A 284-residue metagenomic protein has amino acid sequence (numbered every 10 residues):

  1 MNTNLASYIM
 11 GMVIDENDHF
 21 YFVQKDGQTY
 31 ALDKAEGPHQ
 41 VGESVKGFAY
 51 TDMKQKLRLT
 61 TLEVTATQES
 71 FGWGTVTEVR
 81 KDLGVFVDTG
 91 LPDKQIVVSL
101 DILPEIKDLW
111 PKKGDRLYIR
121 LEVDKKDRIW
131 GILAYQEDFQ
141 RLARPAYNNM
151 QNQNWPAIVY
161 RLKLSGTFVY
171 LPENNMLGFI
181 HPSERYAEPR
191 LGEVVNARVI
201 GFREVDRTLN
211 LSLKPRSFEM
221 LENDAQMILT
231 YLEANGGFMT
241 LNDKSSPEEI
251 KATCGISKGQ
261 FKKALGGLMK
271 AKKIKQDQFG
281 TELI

Functional and structural regions predicted by a protein language model:
M1-I284: Single-stranded RNA-binding regions, centering on S1/OB-family and related RNA-binding modules
